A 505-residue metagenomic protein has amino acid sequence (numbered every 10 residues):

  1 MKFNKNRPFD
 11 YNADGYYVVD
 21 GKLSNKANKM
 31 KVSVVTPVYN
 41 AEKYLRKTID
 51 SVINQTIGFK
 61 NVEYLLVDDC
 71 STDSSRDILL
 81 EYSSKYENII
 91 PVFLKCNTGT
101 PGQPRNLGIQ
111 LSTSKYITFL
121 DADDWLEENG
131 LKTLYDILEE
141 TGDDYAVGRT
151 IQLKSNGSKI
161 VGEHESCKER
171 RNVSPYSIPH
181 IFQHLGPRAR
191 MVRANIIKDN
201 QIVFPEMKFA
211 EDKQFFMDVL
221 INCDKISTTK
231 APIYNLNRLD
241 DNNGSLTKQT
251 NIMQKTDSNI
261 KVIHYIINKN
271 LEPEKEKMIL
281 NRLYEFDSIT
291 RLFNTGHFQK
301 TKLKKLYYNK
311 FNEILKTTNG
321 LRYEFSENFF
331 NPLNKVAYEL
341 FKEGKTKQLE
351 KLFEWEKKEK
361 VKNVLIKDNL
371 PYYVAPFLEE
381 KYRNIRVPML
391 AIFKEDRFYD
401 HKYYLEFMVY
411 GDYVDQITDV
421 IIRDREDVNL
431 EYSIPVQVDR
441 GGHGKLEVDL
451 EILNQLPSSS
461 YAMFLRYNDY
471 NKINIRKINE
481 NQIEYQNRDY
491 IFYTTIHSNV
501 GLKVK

Functional and structural regions predicted by a protein language model:
M1-S258, H264-Y265, L271-P273, L292 (+2 more regions): Nucleotide-sugar donor-binding/catalytic module of glycosyltransferases that assemble extracellular/cell-envelope
Y17-G21, F298-K505: Basic, ligand-binding patches in group-transfer machinery, especially extracytoplasmic/periplasmic segments
P179, I263-I267, K277-N281, Y308 (+1 more regions): Generic detector of well-ordered alpha-helical segments enriched in charged/polar residues, highlighting helical
I196, N200-E206, M278-D287, Y338-E350: A broadly tuned preference for mixed-charge, low-complexity surface segments
M253, I279, K394-D396: Short, solvent-exposed segments of well-ordered alpha helices
M253-T256, R282, T301: Alpha-solenoid helical-repeat scaffolds
V262-N268, G320, F330: Histidine- and aromatic-rich ligand-binding microenvironments
I263-H264, K275-F298: P-loop NTPase catalytic cores that bind/hydrolyze ATP
